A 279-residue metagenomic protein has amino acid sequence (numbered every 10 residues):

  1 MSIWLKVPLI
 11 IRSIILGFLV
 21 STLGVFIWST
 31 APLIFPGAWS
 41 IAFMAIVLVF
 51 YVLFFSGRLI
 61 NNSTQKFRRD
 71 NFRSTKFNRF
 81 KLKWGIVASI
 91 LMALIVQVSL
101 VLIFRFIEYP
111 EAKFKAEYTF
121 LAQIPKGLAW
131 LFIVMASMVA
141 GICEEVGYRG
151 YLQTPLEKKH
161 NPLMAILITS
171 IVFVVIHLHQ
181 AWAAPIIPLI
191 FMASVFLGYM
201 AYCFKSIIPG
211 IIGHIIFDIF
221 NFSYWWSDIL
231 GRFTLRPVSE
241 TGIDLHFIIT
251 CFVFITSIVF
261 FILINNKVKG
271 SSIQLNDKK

Functional and structural regions predicted by a protein language model:
L9-G24, W84-A93, I166-I168: Alpha-helical transmembrane segments
L16-R69, W84, I248-I249: Alpha-helical transmembrane segments in multi-pass membrane proteins
L19-F26, A45-S56, I90-S99, H246-V268: Hydrophobic core of alpha-helical transmembrane segments in multi-pass integral membrane proteins
P32-P36, R69-A140: Juxtamembrane helix-loop-helix connectors linking adjacent transmembrane helices in multi-pass membrane enzymes
I34-F35, I176-P185: Membrane-interface helix caps and helix-loop-helix hairpins in membrane proteins
C143-I168, Y202-S206: Membrane-interface helix/loop boundary segments of multi-pass membrane proteins
W182-T241: Functionally important transmembrane alpha-helices
I215-K279: C-terminal membrane module of polytopic membrane proteins
